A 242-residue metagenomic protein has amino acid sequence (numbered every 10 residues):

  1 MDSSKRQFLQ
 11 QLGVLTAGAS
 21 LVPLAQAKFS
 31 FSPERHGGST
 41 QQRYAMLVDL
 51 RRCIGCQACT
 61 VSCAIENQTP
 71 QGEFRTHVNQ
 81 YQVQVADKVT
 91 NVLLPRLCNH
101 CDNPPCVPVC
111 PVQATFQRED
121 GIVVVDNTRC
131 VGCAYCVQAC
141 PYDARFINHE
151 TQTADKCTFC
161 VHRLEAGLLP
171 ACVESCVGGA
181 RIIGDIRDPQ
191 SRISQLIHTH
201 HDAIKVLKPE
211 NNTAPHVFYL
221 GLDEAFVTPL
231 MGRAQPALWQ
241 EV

Functional and structural regions predicted by a protein language model:
M1-V242: Non-ligating segments of multi-cofactor redox enzymes
